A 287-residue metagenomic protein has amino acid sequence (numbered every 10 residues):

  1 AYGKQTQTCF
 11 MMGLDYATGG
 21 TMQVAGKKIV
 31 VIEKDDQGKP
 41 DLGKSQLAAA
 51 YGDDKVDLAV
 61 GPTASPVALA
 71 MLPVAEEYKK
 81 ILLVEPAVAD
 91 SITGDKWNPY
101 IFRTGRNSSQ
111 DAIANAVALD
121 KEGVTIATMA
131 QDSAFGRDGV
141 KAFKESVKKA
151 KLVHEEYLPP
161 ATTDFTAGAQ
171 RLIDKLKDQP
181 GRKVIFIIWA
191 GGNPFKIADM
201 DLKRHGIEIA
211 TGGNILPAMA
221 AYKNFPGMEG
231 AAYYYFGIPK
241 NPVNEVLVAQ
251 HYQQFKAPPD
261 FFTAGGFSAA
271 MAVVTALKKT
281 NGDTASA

Functional and structural regions predicted by a protein language model:
Y2-T8, Y16, G20-G94, T104 (+2 more regions): Beta-alpha junction/loop-to-helix N-cap segments that form part of ligand/metal-binding clefts
Q23-I29, L58-G61, T128-Q131, P258-A264 (+1 more regions): Surface-exposed patches in mature extracellular/periplasmic domains of secreted proteins
V30-K34, V153, A210, E229: General small-molecule cofactor/ligand-binding pocket signal
L42-S45, D90-S91, N98-R204, G237-V246: Extracellular/periplasmic Venus flytrap/periplasmic-binding protein
A50, D54-T63, L83-E85, I126-A130 (+3 more regions): Periplasmic-binding protein-like
Y78-I81, A150, R204-E208: A short helix->loop->beta-strand "cap" motif at the edges of active sites that frequently abuts
A198-F267, K278: Extracellular/periplasmic periplasmic-binding protein-like sensory domains
T275-A287: Extracellular/periplasmic bilobal clamshell ligand-binding domains
